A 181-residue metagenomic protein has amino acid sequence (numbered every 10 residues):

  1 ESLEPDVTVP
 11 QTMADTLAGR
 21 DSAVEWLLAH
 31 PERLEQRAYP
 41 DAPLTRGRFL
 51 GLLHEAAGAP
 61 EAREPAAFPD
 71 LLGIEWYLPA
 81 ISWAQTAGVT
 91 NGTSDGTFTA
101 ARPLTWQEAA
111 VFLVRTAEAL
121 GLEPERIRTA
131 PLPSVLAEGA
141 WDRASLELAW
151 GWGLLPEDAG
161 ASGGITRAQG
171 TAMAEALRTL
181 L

Functional and structural regions predicted by a protein language model:
E1-E35: C-terminal "post-core" interaction segments
A29-L50, H54-A80, T86-A110, V114-R143 (+2 more regions): Feature responds to low-complexity, polar/acidic, surface-exposed segments characteristic of secreted/exported proteins
G170-A172: Short, structured beta-strand segments at or near domain termini in extracellular proteins/domains
